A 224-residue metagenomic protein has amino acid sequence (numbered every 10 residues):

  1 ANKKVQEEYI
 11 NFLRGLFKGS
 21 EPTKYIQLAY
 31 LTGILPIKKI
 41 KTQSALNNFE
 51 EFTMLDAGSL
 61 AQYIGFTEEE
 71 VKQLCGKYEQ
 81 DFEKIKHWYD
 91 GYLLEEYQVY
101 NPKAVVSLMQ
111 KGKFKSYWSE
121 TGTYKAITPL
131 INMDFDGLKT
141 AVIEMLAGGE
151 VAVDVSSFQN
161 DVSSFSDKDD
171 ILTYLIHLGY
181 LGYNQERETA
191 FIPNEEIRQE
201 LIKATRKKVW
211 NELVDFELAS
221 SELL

Functional and structural regions predicted by a protein language model:
A1-L224: Phosphate-binding site recognition
